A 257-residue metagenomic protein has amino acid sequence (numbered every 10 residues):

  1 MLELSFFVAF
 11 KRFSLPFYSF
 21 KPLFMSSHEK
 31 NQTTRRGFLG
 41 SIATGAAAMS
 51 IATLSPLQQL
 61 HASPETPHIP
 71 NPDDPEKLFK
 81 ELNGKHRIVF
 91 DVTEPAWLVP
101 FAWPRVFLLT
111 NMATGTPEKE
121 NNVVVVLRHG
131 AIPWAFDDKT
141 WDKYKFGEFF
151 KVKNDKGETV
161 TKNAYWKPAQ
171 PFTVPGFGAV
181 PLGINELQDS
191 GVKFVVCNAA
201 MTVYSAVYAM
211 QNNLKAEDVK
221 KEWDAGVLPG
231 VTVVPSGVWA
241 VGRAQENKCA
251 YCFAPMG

Functional and structural regions predicted by a protein language model:
M1-T33: N-terminal secretory signal peptides
T33-P56: N-terminal export leaders
T53-H86: C-terminal segment of N-terminal export signals and the immediately downstream linker at the start of the mature
P95-W97, H129-W134, F194, A199-Y204 (+1 more regions): Solvent-exposed loop/turn segments at secondary-structure junctions within structured extracellular/periplasmic domains
V99-T116: Histidine-anchored nucleotide/phosphate-binding helix
E118-T140: Acidic helix-start/capping segments at beta-turn-to-alpha-helix junctions
K145-Q170: A glycine-rich helix N-cap at a beta->alpha junction
A209-G257: Glycine-rich, aromatic-bearing surface loops/beta-hairpins
